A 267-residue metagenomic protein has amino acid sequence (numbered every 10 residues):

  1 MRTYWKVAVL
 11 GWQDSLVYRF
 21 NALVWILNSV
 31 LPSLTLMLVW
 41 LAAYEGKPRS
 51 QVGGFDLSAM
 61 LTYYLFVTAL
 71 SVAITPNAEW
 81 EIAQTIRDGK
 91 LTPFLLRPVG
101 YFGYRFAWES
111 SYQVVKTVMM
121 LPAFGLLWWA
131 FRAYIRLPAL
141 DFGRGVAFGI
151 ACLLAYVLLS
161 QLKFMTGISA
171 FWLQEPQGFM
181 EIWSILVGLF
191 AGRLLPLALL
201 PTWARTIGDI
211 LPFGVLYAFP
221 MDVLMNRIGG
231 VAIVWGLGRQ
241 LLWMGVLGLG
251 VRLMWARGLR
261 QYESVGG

Functional and structural regions predicted by a protein language model:
M1-G267: Hydrophobic transmembrane alpha-helices and immediately adjacent juxtamembrane helices of multi-pass inner-membrane
